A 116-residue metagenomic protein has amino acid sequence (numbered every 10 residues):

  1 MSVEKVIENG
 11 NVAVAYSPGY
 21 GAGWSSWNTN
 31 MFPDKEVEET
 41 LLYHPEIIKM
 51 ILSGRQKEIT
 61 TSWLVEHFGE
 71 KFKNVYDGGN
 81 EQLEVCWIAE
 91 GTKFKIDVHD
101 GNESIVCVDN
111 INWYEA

Functional and structural regions predicted by a protein language model:
S2-A116: Catalytic phosphate/metal-binding cores of nucleic-acid and nucleotide-processing enzymes, i.e., regions that mediate
